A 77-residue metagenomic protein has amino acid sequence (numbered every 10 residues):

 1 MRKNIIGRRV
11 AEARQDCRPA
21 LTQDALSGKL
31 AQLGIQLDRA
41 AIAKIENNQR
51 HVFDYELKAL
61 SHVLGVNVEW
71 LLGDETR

Functional and structural regions predicted by a protein language model:
M1-P19, A25, E69: A short, Lys/Arg-rich alpha-helix, primarily the initiator
P19-K44: Short alpha-helical DNA-recognition segment
T22, S27, F53-E56, N67: Residues that mark the N-terminal boundary/hinge immediately upstream of a DNA-recognition element
L30, E46, E56, E75: DNA major-groove recognition helix of helix-turn-helix
A41-K44, H51, W70: Residue-level recognition of specific faces of alpha-helices
N47-H62: Short, basic-rich loop-to-helix N-cap that marks the start of a DNA-contacting helix
K58, H62-R77: Short C-terminal boundary/hinge segments that cap the last helix of small helical domains
